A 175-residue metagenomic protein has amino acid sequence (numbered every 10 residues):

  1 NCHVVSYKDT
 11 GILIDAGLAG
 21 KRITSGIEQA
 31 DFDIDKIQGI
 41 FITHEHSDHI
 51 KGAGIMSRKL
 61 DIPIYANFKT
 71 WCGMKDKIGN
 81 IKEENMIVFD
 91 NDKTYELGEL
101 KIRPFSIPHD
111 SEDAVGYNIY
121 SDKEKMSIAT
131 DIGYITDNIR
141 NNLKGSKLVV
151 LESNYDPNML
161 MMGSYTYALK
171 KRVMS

Functional and structural regions predicted by a protein language model:
N1-A30, V115-D131: Conserved beta-strand hairpin/beta-sheet module of binuclear metal-dependent hydrolase folds, prominently
L13-G17, Q38-E45, Y65-F68, S127-T130 (+1 more regions): Active-site neighborhood of phospho(di)ester-bond hydrolases with catalytic His/Asp-centered motifs
G20-N67: Active-site metal-binding motif and surrounding structural segment of the metallo-beta-lactamase
H46-I50, W71-G73, S111-E112, I135-D137 (+1 more regions): Active-site environment of divalent metal-dependent phosphoester hydrolases
F68-K123: Metallo-beta-lactamase
F105-V149: Hydrophobic, well-structured mid-protein blocks that either form specific transmembrane helices
D137-S175: Cap/insert and terminal regions of metallo-dependent hydrolase folds
